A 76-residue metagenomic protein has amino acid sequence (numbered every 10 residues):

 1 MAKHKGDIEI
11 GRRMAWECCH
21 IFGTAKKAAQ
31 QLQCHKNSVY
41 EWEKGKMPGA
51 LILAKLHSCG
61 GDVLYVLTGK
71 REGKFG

Functional and structural regions predicted by a protein language model:
M1-G23: A short, Lys/Arg-rich alpha-helix, primarily the initiator
M1-K5, E41, L64-G76: Short, charged recognition helix plus adjacent turn of helix-turn-helix-like nucleic-acid-binding domains
E17, Q31, W42, G69: Residues in the recognition helix of alpha-helical DNA-binding motifs
T24-A29: Short alpha-helical "recognition helix" segments of helix-turn-helix
L32-P48: Recognition helix of helix-turn-helix/homeodomain-like DNA-binding domains that insert into the DNA major groove
A50-L67: DNA major-groove recognition helix of helix-turn-helix/homeodomain DNA-binding modules
